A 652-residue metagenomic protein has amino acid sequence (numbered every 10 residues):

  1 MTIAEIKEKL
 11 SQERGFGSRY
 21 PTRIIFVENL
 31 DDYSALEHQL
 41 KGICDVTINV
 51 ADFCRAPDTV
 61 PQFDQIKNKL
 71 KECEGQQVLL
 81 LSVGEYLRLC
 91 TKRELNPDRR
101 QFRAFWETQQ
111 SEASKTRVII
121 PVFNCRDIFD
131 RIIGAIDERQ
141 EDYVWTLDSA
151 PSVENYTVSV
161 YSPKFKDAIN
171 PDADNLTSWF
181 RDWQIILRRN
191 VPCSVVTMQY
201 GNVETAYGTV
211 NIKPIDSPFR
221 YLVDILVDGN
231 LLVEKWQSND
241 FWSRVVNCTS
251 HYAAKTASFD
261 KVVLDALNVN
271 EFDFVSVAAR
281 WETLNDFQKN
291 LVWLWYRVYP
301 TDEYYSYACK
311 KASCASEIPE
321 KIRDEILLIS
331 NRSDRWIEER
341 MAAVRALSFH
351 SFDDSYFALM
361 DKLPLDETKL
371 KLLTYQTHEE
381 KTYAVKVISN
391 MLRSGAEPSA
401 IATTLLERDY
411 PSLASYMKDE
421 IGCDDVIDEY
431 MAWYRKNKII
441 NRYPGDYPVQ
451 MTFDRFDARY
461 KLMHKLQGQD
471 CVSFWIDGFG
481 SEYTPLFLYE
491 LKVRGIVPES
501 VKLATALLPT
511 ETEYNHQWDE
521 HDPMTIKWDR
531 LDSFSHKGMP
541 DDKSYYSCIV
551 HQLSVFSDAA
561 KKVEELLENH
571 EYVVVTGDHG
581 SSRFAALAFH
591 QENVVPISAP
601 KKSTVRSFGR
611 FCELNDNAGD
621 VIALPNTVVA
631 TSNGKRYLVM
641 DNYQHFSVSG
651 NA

Functional and structural regions predicted by a protein language model:
M1-C471, G478-V573, G577-A652: …; additionally, a secondary subgroup of soluble metalloenzymes is captured
